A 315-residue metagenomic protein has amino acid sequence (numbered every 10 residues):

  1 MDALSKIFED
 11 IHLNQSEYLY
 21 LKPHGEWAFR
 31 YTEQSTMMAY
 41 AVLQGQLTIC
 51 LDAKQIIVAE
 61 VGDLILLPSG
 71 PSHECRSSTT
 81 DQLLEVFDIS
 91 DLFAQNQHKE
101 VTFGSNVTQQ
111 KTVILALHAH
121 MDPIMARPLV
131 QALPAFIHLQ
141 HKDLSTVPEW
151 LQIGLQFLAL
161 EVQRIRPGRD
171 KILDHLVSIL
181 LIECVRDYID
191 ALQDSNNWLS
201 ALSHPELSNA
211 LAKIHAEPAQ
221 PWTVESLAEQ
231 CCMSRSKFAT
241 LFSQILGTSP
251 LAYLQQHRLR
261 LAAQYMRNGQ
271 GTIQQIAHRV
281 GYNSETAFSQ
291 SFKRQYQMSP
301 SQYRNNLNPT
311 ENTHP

Functional and structural regions predicted by a protein language model:
M1-L64, G70-S105, N312: Generic protein-terminus/edge-of-domain signal
L43, L155-Q163, L211, H215-P218 (+1 more regions): Regular secondary-structure segments
G45, S78, E161-R164, D187 (+4 more regions): Generic structural signal for alpha-helix termini and adjacent loop/cap motifs
I56, P221, Q270-G271, T286: Residue at a beta-strand N-cap/secondary-structure junction
Q95-P128: Alpha-helix-centered segments that form part of catalytic cores
L115-A212: An amphipathic alpha-helical interaction segment
I179, E183-I189, N209, K213-R260 (+2 more regions): Basic/polar phosphate-binding segments, predominantly the helix-turn-helix DNA-binding elements of transcriptional
N305-P315: Generic C-terminal helix-cap and adjacent flexible tail
